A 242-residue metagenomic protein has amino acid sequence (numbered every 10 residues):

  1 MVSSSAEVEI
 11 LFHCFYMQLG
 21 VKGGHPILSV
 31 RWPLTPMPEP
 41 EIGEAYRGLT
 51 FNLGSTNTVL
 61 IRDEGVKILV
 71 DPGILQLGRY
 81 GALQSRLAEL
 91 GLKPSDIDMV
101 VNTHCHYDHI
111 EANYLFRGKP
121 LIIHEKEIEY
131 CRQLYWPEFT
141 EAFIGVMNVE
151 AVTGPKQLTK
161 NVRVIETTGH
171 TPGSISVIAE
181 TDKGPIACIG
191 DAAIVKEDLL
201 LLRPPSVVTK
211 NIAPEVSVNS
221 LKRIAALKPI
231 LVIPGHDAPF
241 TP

Functional and structural regions predicted by a protein language model:
M1-V66, A225: Zn-dependent metallo-beta-lactamase
I10, T58-R62, I68, G154-D182: Core dinuclear metal-dependent hydrolase active-site scaffold
E41-T58, D63-M99: Pre-active-site segment of Zn-dependent metallo-hydrolases
L75, E166, P172-P242: Metallo-beta-lactamase
G81, A88-L92, L115, I123-E166 (+1 more regions): Metallo-beta-lactamase
I97-D108: Metallo-beta-lactamase
E111-R117: Metal-dependent catalytic neighborhoods of phosphoester/phosphodiester hydrolases
P120-E125, A187-G190: Short hydrophobic/aromatic-enriched beta-strand-loop microsegments
